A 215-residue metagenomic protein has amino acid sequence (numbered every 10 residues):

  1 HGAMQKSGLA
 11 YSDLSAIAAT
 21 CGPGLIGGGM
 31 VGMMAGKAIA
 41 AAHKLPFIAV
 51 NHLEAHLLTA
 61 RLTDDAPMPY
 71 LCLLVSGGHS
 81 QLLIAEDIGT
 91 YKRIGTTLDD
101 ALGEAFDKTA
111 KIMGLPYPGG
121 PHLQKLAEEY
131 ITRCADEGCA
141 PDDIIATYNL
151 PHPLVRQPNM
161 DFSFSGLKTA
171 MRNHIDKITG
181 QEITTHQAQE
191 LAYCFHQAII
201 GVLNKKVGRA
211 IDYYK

Functional and structural regions predicted by a protein language model:
H1-S7, V202-V207: Short, well-ordered amphipathic alpha-helical segments that serve as non-catalytic structural scaffolds within diverse
G2-K37: Short beta-strand-loop/turn "lid" adjacent to the catalytic site in phosphate-handling enzymes
G36-L57, G95, D99-A101: Short, acidic/small-residue loops that bind anionic groups at enzyme active sites
A49-L71: Conserved phosphate-binding catalytic cores of ATP/NTP-utilizing and phosphoryl-transfer enzymes
C72-L74, S80-I84: Short beta-strand scaffold segments in enzyme catalytic cores
E86-R133, K168-T179: Glycine-rich phosphate-binding loop plus the immediately following alpha-helix
E128-I131, P141-K215: A contiguous, well-structured pocket-lining segment that forms one wall/lid of small-molecule binding clefts in soluble
